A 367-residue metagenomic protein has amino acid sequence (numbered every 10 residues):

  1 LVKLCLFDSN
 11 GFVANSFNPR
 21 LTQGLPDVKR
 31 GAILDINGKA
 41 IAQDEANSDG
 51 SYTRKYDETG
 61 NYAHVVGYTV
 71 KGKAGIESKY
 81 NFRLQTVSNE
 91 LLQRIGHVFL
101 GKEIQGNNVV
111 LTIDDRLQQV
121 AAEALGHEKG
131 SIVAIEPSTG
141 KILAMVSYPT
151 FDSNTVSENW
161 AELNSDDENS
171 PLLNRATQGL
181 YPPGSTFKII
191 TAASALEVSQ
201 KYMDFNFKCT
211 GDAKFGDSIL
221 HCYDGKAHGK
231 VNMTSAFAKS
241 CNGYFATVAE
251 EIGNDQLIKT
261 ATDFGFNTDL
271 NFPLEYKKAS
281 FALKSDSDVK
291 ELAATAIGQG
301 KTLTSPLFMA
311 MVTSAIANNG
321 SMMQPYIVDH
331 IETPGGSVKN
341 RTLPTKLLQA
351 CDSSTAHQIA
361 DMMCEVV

Functional and structural regions predicted by a protein language model:
L1-W160, P171, L180, F205 (+1 more regions): Periplasmic/cell-envelope proteins involved in peptidoglycan metabolism and beta-lactam response
S138-S185, I190-V367: Beta-lactam-recognizing serine transpeptidase/beta-lactamase-like catalytic domain environment
